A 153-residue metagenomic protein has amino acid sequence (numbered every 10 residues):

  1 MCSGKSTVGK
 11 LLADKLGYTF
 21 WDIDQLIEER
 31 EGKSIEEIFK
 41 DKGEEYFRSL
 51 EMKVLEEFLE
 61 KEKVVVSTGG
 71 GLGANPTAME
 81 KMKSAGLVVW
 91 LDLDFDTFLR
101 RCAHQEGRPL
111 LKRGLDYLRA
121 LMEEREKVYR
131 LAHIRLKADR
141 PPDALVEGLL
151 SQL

Functional and structural regions predicted by a protein language model:
C2: Walker A (P-loop) phosphate-binding loop of P-loop NTPases
S6: Walker A/P-loop
L11, K15, K61, E124-L153: NTP-dependent small-molecule kinase module
I23-G71, N75-K83, V128: ATP-dependent small-molecule kinase phosphotransfer cores that center on conserved nucleotide phosphate-binding segments
G70-L72, D94-D96, P141: Short glycine-rich anion-binding loops that position phosphate/pyrophosphate groups of nucleotides and phosphorylated
A85-K127: A glycine- and Lys/Arg-enriched "phosphate-lid" helix/loop adjacent to the NTP-binding pocket of small-molecule kinases
